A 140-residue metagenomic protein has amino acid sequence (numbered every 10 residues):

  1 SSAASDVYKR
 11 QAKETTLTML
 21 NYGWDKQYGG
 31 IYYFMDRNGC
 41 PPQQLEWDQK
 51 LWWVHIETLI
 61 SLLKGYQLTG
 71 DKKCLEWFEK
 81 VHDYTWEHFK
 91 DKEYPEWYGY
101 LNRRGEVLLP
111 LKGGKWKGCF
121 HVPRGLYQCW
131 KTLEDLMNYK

Functional and structural regions predicted by a protein language model:
S1-Y8: Short, small-residue-biased leader/transition segments that mark boundaries at the very start of proteins
K9-R10, E76: Basic phosphate/pyrophosphate-binding loop/patch that engages nucleotide-derived ligands
Q11-L17: A glycine-rich beta-turn/hairpin centered on an aromatic-Pro dipeptide
Y22-F34, Q43-V54, L59, L63-K140: CBM-like carbohydrate-recognition segments
N38: Residue-centric detector for conserved, function-critical "anchor" positions in compact interaction modules
